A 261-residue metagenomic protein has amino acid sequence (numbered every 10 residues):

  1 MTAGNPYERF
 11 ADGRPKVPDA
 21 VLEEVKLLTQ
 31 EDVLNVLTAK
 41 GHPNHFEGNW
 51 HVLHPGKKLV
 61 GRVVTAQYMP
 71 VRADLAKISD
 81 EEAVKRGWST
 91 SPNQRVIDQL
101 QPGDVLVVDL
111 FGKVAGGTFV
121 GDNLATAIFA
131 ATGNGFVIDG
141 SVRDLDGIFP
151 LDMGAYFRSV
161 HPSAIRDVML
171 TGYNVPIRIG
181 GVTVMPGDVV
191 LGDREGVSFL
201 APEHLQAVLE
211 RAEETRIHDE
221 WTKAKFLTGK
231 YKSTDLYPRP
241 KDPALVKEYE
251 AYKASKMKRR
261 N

Functional and structural regions predicted by a protein language model:
M1-L34: N-terminal pre-domain segments of enzymes
G13, I128, D188-V190: Buried hydrophobic positions in well-ordered alpha/beta secondary-structure cores of metabolic enzymes
V25-D32, V36-P186, L200-N261: Feature captures the catalytic cores and cofactor-binding loops of soluble hydro-lyases/lyases that act on carboxylate
G172, G192-D193: Short, solvent-exposed loop/turn segments at the edges of secondary structure
V184, L191-G192: A structural signal for short secondary-structure junctions
G196-S198: Channel- or pocket-lining gating/hinge segments that regulate access to a cavity or pore
